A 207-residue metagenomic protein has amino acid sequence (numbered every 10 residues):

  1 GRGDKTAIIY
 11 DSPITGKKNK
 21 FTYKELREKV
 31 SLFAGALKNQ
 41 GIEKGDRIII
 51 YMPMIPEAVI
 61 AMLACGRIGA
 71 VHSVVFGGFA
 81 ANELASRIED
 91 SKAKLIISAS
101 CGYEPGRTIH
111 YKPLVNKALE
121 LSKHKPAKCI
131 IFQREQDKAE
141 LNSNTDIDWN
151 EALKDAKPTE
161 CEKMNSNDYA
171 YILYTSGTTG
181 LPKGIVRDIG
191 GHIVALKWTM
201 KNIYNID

Functional and structural regions predicted by a protein language model:
D4-T6, C129-F132, Q136, L141-Y174 (+4 more regions): Conserved pre-ATP/AMP-binding loop-to-beta segment of ANL
I8-L63, A80, L84-A85, L141-K154 (+2 more regions): Conserved AMP-binding/adenylate-forming core of the ANL superfamily
I14-K17, I172-I185, M200: Conserved adenylation A10 loop of the ANL superfamily
S31-G35, E89, G180, K197-W198: Solvent-exposed alpha-helix faces
K38, P56-F76, E83-A85, A170 (+1 more regions): Hydrophobic alpha-helical segments in the ANL/AMP-binding
I48, G69, T178: Conserved G/P- and acidic residue-centered "switch" motifs that form tight phosphate/ATP-binding loops in soluble
R67-E151: Structural core segment of the AMP-binding/adenylate-forming
